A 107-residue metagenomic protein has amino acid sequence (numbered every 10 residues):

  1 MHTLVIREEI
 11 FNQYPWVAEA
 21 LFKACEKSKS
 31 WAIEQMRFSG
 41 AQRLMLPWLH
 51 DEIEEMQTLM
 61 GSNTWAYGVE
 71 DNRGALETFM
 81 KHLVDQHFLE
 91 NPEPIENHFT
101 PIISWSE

Functional and structural regions predicted by a protein language model:
M1-T3: Conserved active-site beta-strand-loop modules that form the wall/rim of enzyme catalytic pockets and either contain
V5, I10-D85: Secondary-structure end/capping motifs
V84-E107: Conserved C-terminal helix/tail region of periplasmic/extracytoplasmic solute-binding proteins
